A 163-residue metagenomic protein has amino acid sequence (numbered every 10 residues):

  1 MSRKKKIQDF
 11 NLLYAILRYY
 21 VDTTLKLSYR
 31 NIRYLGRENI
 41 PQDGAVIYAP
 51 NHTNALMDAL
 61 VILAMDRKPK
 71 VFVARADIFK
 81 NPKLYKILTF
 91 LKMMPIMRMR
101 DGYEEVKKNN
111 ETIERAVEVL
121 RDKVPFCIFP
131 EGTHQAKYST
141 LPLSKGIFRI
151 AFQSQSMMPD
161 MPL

Functional and structural regions predicted by a protein language model:
M1-K5: A short, surface-exposed helix-loop junction/capping segment
I7-V21, K26-L163: Soluble catalytic domains of membrane acyltransferases
